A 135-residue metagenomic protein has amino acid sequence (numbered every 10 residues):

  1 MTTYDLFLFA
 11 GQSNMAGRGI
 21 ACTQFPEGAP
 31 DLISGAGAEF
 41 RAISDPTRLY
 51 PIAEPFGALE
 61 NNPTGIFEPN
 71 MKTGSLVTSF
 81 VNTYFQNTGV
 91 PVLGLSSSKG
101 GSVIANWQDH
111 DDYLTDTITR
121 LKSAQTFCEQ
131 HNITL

Functional and structural regions predicted by a protein language model:
M1-L135: Cell-envelope and extracellular/periplasmic
